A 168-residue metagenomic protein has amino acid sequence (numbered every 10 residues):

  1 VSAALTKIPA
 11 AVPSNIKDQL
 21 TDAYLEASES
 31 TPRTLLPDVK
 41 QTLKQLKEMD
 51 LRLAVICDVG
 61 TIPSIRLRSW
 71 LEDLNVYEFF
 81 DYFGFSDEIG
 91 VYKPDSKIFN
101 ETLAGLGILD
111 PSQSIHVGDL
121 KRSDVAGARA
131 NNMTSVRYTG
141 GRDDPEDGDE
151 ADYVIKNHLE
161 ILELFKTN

Functional and structural regions predicted by a protein language model:
V1-A23: A metal-dependent, Asp-based hydrolase signature
A4, A23, A27, W70 (+1 more regions): Residues that form generic nucleotide/phosphate-binding pockets
K7-I8, A27, T31, S86: Alpha-helix C-capping/helix-to-loop hinge sites
A11, T34, K40, K44-N168: Asp-based, Mg2+/Mn2+-dependent phosphohydrolase catalytic module
A23-P32, D58: Surface-exposed cleft-lining segments at the edges of enzyme active sites
